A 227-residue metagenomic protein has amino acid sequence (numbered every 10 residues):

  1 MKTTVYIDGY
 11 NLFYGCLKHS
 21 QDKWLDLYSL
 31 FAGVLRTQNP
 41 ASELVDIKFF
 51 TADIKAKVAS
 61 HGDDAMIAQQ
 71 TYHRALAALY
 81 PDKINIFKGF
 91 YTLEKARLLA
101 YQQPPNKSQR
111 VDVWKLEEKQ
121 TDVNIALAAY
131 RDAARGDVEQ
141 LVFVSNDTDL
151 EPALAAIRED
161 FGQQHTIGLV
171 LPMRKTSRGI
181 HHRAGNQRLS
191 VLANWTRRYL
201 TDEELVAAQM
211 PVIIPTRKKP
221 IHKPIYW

Functional and structural regions predicted by a protein language model:
M1-N106, R110-K115, D160, V170-M173: Domain-level signal for Mg2+-assisted phosphodiester chemistry and nucleotide/NA-binding surfaces in nucleic-acid
F90-W227: Nuclease catalytic cores that cleave nucleic-acid phosphodiester bonds, predominantly acidic two-metal-ion
